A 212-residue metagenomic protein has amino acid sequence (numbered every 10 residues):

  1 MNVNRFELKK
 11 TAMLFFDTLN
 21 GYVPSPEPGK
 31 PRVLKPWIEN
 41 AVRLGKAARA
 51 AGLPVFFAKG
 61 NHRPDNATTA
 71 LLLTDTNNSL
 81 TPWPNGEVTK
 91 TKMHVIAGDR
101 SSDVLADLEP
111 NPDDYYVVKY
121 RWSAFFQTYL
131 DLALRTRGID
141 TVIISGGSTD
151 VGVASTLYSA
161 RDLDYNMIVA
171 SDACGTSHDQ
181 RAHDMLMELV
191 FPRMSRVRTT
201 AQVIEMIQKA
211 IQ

Functional and structural regions predicted by a protein language model:
M1-A12, R43-K46, A50-A51, T68 (+1 more regions): Active-site-adjacent betaalpha module
K9, E27-A48, G52-F57: A short alpha/beta connector and helix-capping loop motif
A12-L19: Acidic-leg catalytic submotif of subtilisin-like serine proteases
F16, A58, V151: Replace "coordinates the UDP/GDP/TDP-sugar" with "coordinates nucleotide-activated sugar donors
L19, N61-R63, S148, C174: Catalytic metal-binding/acid-base residues of hydrolase active sites
G21-S25: Short acidic, Gly/Ser-rich segments with clustered Asp/Glu that frequently serve as metal-coordination loops in enzyme
L53-N66, A170: Short beta-strand segments at enzyme active-site cores
